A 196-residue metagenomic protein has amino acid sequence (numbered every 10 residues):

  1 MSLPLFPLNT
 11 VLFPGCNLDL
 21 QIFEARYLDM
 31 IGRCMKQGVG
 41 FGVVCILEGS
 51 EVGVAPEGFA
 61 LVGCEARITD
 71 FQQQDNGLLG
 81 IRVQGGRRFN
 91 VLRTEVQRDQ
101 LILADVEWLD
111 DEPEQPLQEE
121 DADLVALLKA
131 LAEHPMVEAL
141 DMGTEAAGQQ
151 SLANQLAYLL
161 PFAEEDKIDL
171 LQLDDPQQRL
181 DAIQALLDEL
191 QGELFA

Functional and structural regions predicted by a protein language model:
M1-A196: N-terminal low-complexity, acidic/polar interaction/targeting segments
